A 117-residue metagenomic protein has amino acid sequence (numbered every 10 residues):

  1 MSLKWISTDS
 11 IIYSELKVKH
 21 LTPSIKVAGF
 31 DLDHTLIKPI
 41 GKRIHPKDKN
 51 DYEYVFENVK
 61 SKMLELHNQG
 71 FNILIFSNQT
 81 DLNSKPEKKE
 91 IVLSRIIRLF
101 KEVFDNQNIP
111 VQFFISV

Functional and structural regions predicted by a protein language model:
M1-F30: Non-catalytic pre-domain segments flanking phosphatase-related domains
D9, E15, D31-D33, D48-D51 (+2 more regions): Acidic-enriched, low-complexity/disordered segments with a strong bias for Aspartate over Glutamate
L21-G41, S77: Asp-based phosphoryl-transfer active-site loop
K26, F71, P110-Q112: Residue-level recognition of the N-termini of beta-strands and the immediately preceding loop/turn
R43-I75, L82-N108: Short, acidic loop-to-helix structural element flanking the phosphoryl-transfer center in phosphate-processing enzymes
Q79, P110-V117: Acidic carboxylate-rich catalytic motifs and surrounding loops in phosphoryl-/glycosyl-chemistry enzymes
